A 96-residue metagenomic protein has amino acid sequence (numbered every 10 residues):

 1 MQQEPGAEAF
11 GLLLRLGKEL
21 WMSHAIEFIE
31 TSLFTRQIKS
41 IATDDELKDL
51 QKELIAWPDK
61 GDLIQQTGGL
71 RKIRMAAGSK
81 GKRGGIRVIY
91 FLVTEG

Functional and structural regions predicted by a protein language model:
M1-D45: Arg/Lys-rich, positively charged N-terminal/basic patches that mediate binding to nucleic acids
P5, F10, L16, K60 (+2 more regions): Feature targets compositionally biased, intrinsically disordered low-complexity regions with long contiguous runs
G11-G17, T35, D49-K52, G78-F91: Phosphate-binding glycine-rich loops and adjacent basic patches that engage nucleotide phosphates, nucleic-acid
E27-K72: N-terminal first-folded block
G61-G96: Basic/aromatic recognition patch in beta-strand/loop cores that engages polyanionic ligands
